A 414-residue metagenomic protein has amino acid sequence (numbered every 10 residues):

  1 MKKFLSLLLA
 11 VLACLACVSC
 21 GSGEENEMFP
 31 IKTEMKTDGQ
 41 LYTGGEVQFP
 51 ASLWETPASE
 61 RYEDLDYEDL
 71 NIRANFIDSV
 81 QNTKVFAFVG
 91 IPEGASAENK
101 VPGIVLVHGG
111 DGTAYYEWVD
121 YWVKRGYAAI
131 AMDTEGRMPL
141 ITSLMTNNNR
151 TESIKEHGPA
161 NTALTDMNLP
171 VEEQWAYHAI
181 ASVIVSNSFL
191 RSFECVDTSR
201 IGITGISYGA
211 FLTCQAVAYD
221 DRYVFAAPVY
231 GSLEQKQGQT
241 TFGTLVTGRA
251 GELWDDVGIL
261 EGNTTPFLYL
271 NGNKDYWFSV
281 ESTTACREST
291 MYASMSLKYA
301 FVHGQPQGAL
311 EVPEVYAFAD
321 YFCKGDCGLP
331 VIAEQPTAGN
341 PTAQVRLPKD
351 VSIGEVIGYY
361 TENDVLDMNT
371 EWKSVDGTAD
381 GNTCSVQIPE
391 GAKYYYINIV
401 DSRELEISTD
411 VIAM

Functional and structural regions predicted by a protein language model:
L15-S19: C-terminal motif of bacterial Sec signal peptides marking the signal peptidase cleavage site
F49-N99: N-terminal cap/lid segment of alpha/beta-hydrolase-fold proteins
F86-V89, E98-G109, D120, A129: Short beta-strand element of the alpha/beta-hydrolase
A114, D120-I180, Q235-T240: Cap/lid segment of the alpha/beta-hydrolase catalytic domain
I184-R249: Primarily recognizes the serine-hydrolase "nucleophile elbow" in alpha/beta-hydrolase and SGNH/GDSL folds
Q237-S289: The feature captures the conserved acid-bearing segment of alpha/beta-hydrolase catalytic domains
S289-G308: Catalytic histidine neighborhood in serine/cysteine hydrolases with alpha/beta-hydrolase-type architecture
A319-Y360, K373-T383, Q387: Surface beta-strand/loop "capping" patches
